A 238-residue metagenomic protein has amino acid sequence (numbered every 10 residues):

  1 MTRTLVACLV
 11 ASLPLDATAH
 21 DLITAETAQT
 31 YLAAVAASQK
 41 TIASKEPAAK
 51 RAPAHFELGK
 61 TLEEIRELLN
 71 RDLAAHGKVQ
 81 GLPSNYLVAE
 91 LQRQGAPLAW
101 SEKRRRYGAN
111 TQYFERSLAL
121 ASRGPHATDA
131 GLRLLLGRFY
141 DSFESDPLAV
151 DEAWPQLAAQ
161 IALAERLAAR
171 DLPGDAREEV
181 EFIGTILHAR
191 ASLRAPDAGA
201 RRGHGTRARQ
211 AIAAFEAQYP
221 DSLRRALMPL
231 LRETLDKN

Functional and structural regions predicted by a protein language model:
M1-A7: Sec-dependent signal peptide recognition, specifically the positively charged N-region followed immediately by
A7-C8, A213: Residue-level detector of alpha-helical transmembrane segments in integral membrane proteins
P14-D16: N-terminal signal peptide c-region/cleavage motif recognized by signal peptidases
T18-N238: Acidic, polar-rich low-complexity tracts and alpha-helical solenoid repeat scaffolds
